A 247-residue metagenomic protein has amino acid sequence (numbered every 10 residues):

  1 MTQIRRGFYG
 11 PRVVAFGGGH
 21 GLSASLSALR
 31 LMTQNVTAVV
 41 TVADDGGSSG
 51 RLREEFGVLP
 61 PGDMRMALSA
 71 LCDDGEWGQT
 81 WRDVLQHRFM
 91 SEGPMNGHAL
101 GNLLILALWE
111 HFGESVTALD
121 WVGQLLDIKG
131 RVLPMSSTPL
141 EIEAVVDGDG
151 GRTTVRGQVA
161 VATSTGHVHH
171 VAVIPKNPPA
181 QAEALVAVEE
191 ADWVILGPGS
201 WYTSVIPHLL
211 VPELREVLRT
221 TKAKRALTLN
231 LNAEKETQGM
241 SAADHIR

Functional and structural regions predicted by a protein language model:
M1-G62: Gly/lys/ser-thr-rich phosphate-binding loops in alpha/beta enzymes that coordinate phosphoanhydride or phosphate groups
T2, A242-R247: C-terminal functional extensions of proteins
T33-Q34, T220-R225: A short helix->loop->beta-strand "cap" motif at the edges of active sites that frequently abuts
T41-G166, A172: Electropositive, gly/pro-rich neighborhoods at or near active sites that engage anionic ligands
H170-L185, L209-L210: Active-site glycine-rich loop that binds ribose-phosphate moieties when present
A187, L210-T221: Catalytic-core regions built around general acid/base machinery
A191: An anion/phosphate-binding loop that grips the pyrophosphate of nucleotide cofactors and donors
W201-P212: Glycine/threonine-rich flexible loop motifs
